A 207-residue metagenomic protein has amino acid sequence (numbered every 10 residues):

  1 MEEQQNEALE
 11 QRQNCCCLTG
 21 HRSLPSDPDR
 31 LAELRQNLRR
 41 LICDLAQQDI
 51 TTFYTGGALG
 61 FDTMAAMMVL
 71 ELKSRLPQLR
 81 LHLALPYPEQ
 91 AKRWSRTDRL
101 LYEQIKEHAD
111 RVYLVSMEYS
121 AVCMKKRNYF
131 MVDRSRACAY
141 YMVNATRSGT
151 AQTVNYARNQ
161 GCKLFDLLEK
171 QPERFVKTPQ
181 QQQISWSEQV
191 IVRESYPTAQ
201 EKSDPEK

Functional and structural regions predicted by a protein language model:
E2-S187: Acidic/glycine-enriched connector segments
W186, V192-E194: Intrinsic disorder/low-complexity segments, especially N-terminal tails and targeting/processing regions
E194-K207: Long, low-complexity, intrinsically disordered segments
